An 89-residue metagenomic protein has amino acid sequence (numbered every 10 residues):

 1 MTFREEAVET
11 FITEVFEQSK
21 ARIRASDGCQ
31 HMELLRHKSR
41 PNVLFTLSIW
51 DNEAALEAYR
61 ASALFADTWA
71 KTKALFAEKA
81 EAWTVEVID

Functional and structural regions predicted by a protein language model:
M1-T2, H31-R60: Short, well-ordered beta-strand segments in beta-rich or mixed alpha/beta enzyme and ligand-binding folds
F3-E5, N52, E86-D89: Non-catalytic surface loops within mature trypsin-like serine protease
R4-T10, N42-T46, W83: A broad, low-specificity signal for short, low-complexity segments enriched in glycine/proline and polar/charged
A7-H31, L64-T72: Short amphipathic alpha-helical segments
A21, S48-W50, A74, T84: Charged/polar positions on well-ordered alpha helices
R24-D27, D51, A77: Short conserved AdoMet
Q30-N42, A70-D89: Glycine-rich beta-strand-turn "strand-cap" elements at beta-sheet edges
